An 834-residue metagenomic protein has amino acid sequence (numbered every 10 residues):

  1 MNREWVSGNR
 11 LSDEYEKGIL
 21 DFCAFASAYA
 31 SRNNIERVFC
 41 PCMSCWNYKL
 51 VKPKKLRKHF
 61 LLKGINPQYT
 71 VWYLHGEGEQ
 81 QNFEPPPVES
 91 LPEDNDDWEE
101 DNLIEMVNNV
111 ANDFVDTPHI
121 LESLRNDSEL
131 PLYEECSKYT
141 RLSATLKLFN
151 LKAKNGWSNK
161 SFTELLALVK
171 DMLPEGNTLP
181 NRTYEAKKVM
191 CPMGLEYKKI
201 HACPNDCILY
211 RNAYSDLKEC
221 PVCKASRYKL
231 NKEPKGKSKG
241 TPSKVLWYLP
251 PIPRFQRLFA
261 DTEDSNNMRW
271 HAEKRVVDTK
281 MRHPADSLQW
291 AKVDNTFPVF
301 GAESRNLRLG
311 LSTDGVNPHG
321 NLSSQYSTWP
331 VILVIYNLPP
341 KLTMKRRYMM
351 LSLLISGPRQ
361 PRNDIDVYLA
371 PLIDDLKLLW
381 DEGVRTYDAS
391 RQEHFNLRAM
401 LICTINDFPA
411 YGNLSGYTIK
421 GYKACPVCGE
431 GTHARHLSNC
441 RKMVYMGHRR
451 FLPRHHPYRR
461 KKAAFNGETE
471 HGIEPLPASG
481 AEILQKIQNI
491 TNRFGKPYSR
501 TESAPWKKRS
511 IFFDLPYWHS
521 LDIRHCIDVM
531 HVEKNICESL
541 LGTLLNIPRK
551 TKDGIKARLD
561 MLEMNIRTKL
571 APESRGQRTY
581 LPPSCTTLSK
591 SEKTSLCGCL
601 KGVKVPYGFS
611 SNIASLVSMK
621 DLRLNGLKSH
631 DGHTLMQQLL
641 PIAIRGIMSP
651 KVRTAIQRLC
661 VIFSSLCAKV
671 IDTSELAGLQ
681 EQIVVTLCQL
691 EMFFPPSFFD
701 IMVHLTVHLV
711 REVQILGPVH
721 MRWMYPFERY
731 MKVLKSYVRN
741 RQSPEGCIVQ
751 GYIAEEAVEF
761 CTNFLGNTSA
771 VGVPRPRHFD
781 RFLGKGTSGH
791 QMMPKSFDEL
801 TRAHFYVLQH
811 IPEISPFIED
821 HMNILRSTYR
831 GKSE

Functional and structural regions predicted by a protein language model:
M1-E834: A structural signal for the principal folded core domain
